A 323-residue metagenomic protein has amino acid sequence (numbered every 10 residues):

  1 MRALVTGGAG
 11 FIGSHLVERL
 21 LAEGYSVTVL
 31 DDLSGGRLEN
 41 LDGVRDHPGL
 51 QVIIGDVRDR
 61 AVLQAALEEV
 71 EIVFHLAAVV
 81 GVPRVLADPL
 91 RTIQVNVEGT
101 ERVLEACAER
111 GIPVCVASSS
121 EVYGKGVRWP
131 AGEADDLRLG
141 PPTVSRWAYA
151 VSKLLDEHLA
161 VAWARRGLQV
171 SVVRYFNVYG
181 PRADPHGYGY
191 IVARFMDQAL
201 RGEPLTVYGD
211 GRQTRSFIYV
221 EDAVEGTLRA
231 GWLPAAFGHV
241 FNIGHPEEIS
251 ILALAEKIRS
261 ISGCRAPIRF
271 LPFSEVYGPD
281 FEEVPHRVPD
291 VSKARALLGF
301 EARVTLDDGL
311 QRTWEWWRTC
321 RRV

Functional and structural regions predicted by a protein language model:
M1-V178, W316: N-terminal Rossmann-like NAD(P)+-binding domain of SDR-like oxidoreductases, especially those catalyzing
F11, W147, R174, Y190 (+4 more regions): Amphipathic alpha-helical recognition patches that constitute DNA-binding helices
R37, G81, V127, G187-I191 (+3 more regions): Activation loop
L38-L41, E157, A193, L252 (+1 more regions): Short, surface-exposed alpha-helical segments at coil->helix boundaries
G55, A199-V323: C-terminal substrate-binding subdomain of Rossmann-fold SDR/epimerase-dehydratase oxidoreductases
A61-Q64, E71, P83, L90 (+9 more regions): Residues in well-ordered alpha-helical elements
A87-D88, R182-G187, D280-E283: Short, solvent-exposed loop/turn segments at secondary-structure boundaries
V127-D136, L154, H158-S216, V220-G231 (+2 more regions): NAD(P)-dependent short-chain dehydrogenase/reductase
